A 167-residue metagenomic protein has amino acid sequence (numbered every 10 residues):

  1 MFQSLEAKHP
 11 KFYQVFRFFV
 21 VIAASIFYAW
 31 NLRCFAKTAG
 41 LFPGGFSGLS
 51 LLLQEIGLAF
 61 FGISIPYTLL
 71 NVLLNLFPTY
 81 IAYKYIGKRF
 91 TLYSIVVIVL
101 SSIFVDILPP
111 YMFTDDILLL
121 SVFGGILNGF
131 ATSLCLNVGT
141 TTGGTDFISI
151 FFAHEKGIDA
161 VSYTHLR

Functional and structural regions predicted by a protein language model:
M1-K11: Short, Lys/Arg-rich, polar N-terminal cytosolic tail immediately upstream of the first transmembrane signal-anchor
A24, Y28-L32, F77-I86, I150: C-terminal ends of transmembrane helices
N31-L52: Interfacial/capping segments of alpha-helical transmembrane domains
G48-L58, F147-H154: Short amphipathic alpha-helical coupling elements at transmembrane boundaries
I63-N71, S121-V122: Structural signature of hydrophobic alpha-helical transmembrane segments
F90-V99, I117-S121: Cytoplasmic-side transmembrane-helix entry/capping segments in multi-pass membrane proteins
V99, I103-I107, S121-V138, D159-A160: Mid-bilayer segments of alpha-helical transmembrane spans in multi-pass integral membrane proteins that mediate
T164-H165: Conserved small/polar residues in nucleotide/adenosyl-binding loops
